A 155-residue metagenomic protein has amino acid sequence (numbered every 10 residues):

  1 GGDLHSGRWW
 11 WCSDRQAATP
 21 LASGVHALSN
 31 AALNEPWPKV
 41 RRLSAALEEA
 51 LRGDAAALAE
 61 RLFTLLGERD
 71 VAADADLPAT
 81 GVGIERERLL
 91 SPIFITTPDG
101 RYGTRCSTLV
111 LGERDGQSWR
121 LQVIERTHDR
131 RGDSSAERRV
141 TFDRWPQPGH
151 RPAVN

Functional and structural regions predicted by a protein language model:
G1-N155: N-terminal nucleophile
